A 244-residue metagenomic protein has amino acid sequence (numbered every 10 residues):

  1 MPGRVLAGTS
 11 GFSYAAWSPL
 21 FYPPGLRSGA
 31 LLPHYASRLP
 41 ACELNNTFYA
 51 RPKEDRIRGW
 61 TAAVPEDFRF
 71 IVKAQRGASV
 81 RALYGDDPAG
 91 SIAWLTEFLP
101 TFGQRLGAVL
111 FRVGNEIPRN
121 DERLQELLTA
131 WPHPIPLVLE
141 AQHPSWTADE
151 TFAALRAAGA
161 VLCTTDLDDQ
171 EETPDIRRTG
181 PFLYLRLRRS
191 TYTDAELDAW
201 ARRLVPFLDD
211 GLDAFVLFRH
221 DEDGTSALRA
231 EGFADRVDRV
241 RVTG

Functional and structural regions predicted by a protein language model:
M1-G244: Residues lining hydrophobic/aromatic ligand-binding pockets adjacent to catalytic sites
